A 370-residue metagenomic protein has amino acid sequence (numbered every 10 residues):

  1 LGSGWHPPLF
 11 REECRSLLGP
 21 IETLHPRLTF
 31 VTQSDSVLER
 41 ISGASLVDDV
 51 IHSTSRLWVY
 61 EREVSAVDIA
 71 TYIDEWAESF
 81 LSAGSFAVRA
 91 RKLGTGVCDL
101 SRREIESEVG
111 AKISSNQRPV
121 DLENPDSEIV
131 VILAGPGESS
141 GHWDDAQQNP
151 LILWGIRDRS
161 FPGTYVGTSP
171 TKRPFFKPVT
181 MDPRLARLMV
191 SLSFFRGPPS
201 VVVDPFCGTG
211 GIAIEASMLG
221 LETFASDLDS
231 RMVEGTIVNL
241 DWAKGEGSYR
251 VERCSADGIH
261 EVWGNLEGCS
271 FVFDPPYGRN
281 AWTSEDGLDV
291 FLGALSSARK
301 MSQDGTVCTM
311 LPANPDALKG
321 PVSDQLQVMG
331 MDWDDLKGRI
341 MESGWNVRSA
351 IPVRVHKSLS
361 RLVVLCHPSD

Functional and structural regions predicted by a protein language model:
L1-D49, G94-E104, D126-D370: Class I S-adenosyl-L-methionine-dependent methyltransferase catalytic core
L17, Y72-S79, E108, K112 (+1 more regions): Residues that form generic nucleotide/phosphate-binding pockets
L24, E75-S85, W263-E267: Flexible, charged surface loops at secondary-structure boundaries
V31-S79: Conserved AdoMet
D68, Y72-A77, S101, D121 (+1 more regions): Short, solvent-exposed coil/turn linker segments
S79-G137: A short N-terminal interaction module
